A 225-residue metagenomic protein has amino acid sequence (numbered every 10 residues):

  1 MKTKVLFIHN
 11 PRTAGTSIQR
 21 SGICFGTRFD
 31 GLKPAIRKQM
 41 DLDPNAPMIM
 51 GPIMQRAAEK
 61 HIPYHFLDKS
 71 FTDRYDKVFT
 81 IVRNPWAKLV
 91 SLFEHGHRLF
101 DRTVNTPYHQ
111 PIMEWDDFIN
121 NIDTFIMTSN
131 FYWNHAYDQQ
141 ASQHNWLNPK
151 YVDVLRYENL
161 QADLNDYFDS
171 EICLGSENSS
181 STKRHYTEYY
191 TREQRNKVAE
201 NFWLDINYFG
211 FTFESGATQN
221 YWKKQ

Functional and structural regions predicted by a protein language model:
M1-Q225: Membrane-interface amphipathic segments in extracytoplasmic regions
